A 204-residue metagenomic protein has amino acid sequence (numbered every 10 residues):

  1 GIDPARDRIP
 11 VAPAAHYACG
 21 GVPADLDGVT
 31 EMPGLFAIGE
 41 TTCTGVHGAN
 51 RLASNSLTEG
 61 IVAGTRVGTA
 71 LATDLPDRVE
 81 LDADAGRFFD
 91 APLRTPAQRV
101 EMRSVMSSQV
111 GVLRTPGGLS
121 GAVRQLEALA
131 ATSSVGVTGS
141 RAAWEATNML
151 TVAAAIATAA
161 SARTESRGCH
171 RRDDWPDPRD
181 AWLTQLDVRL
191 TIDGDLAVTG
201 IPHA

Functional and structural regions predicted by a protein language model:
G1-C19, M32-G34: C-terminal catalytic lobe of FAD-dependent flavoproteins
Y17-C19, P23-A37, T41-A204: Glycine- and aromatic-enriched mobile tails/lids
